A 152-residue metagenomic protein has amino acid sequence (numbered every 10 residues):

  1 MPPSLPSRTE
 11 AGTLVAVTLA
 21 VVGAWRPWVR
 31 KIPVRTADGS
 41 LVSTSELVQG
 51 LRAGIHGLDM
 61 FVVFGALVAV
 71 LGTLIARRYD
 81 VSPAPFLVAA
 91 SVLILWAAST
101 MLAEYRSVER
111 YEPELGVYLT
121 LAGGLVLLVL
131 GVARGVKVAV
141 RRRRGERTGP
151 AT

Functional and structural regions predicted by a protein language model:
M1-T152: Compact integral membrane and secretory-pathway proteins
